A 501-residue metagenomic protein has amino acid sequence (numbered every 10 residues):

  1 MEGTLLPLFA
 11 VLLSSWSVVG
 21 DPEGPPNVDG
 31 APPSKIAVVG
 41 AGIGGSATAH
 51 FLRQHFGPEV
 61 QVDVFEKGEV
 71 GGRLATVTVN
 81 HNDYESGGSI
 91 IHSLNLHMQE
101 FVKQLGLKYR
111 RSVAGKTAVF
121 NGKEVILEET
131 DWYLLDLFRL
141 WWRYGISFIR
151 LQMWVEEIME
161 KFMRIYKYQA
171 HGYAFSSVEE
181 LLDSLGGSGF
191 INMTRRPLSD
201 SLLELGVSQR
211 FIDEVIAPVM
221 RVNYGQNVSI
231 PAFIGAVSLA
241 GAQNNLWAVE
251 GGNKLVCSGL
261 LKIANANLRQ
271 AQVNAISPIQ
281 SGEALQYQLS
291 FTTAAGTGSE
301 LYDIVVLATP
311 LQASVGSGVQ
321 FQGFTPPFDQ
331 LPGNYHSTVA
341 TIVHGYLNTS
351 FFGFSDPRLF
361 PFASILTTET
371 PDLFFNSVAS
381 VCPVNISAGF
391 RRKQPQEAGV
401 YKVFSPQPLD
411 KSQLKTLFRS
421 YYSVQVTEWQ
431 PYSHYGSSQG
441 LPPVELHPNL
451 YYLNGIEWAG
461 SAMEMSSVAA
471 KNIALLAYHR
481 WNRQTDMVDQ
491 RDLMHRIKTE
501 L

Functional and structural regions predicted by a protein language model:
N27-D63: N-terminal Rossmann-like FAD-binding beta1-loop-alpha1 element of flavoenzymes
R53-V79: Glycine-rich FAD pyrophosphate-binding loop
R73, H81-V113: Conserved FAD-binding subdomain of flavin-dependent enzymes
K103-Q104, K108-N227: Mobile amphipathic helical/loop "lid" adjacent to a hydrophobic cofactor/ligand pocket
F175-G189, A217-A264: Helix-loop-beta segment of a Rossmann-like dinucleotide-binding subdomain
I234-I304: Helical element adjacent to the flavin cofactor pocket in flavoenzyme catalytic cores
S299-I304, T309-D486: C-terminal segments that line or cap access tunnels to active or ligand-binding sites in enzymes and enzyme-associated
Y478-L501: Active-site-proximal substrate-binding core of FAD-dependent oxidoreductases
